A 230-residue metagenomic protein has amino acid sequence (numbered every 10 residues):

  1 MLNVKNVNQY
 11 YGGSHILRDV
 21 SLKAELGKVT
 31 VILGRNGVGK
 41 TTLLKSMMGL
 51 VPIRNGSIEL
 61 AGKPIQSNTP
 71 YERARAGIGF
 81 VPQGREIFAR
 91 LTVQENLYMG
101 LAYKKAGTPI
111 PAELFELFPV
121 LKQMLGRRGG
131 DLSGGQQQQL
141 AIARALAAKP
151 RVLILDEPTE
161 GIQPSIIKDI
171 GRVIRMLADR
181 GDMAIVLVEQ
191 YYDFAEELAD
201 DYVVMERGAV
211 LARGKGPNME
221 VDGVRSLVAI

Functional and structural regions predicted by a protein language model:
L33-R35: The feature captures the beta-strand-to-loop junction immediately N-terminal to the Walker
M48: Helix-to-loop junction immediately C-terminal to a conserved catalytic motif
G56-P64, A76, P109-I110, E116 (+1 more regions): Conserved ABC transporter NBD signature motif
P64-G84, P111, Q123-R127, M219-D222: ABC ATPase NBD coupling module
L91, L132, A145-L146: ABC ATPase signature
R128-L132, Q136: Conserved ABC ATPase signature
A147-R151: A short, proline-enriched helix->beta-strand linker immediately N-terminal to the Walker B motif in ABC-type P-loop
